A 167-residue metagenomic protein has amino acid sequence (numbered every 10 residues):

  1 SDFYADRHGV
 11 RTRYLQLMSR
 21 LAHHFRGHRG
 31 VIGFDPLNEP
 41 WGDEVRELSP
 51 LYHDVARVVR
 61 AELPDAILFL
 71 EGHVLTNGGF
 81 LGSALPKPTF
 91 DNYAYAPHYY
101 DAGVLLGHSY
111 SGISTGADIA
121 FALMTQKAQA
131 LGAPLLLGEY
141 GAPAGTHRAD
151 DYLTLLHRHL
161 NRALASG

Functional and structural regions predicted by a protein language model:
S1-A5, H159, S166-G167: Short intrinsically disordered, low-complexity coil segments enriched in acidic
S1-I67, G72-A84: Active-site mouth of glycoside hydrolases
D2-H8, G112-I119: A short acidic, glycine-rich active-site loop that binds or catalyzes chemistry on phosphate/adenosine moieties
Y14-A22, S114-T125, Y152-L160: Short, acidic/polar
P36-G42, R46, N92, A96-G112 (+1 more regions): Active-site clefts of carbohydrate-active enzymes
Y52-R60, D65-S111, Q126-P134: Aromatic-lined glycan-binding groove of carbohydrate-active enzymes
S83-P88, R158-L164: Mature extracellular/periplasmic domains of secretome proteins
G141-T146, N161-G167: Aromatic/acidic polysaccharide-binding cleft in carbohydrate-active enzymes
